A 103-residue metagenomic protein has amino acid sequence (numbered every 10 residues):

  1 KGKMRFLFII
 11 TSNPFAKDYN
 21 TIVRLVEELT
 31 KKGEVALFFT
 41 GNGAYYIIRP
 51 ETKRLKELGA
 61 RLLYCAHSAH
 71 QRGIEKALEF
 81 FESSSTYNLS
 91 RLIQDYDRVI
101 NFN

Functional and structural regions predicted by a protein language model:
K1-K3: Short, Lys/Arg-enriched N-terminal segments with co-localized hydrophobic residues within the first ~10-30 amino acids
R5, E34-A36, R61: Residues at the starts of beta-strands that form the adenosine-phosphate
R5-P14: Nucleotide-activated donor-dependent transferases that construct or modify glycoconjugates
A16-K32, L37: Histidine-anchored nucleotide/phosphate-binding helix
G33, G59, Y96-D97: Short, well-ordered alpha-helix to beta-strand connector turns
F38, G43-L58: N-terminal beta-loop-helix "entrance" segment that forms/cooperates in small-molecule cofactor or anionic ligand
T52-K76: A glycine-rich helix N-cap at a beta->alpha junction
I74-F102: C-terminal structural segments of small proteins and small subunits
